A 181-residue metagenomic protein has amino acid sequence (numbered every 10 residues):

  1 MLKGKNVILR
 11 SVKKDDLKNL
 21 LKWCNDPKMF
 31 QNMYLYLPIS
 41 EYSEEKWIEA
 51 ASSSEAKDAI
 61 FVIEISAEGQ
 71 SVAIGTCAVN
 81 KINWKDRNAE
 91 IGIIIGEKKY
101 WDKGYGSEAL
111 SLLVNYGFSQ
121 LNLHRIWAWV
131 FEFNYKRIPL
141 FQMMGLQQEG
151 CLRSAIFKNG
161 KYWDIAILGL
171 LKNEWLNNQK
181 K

Functional and structural regions predicted by a protein language model:
M1-I8, V12, D16-L17, G69-K181: Acyl-donor (CoA/ACP) binding surface of acyl/acetyltransferases
V7-I8, K13-M33: Short amphipathic alpha-helix that is part of the acyltransferase structural core
N19, S43-A50, E108, L112: Alpha-helical elements of Rossmann-like donor-binding domains used by nucleotide-donor carbohydrate transfer enzymes
K28-A50: Conserved GNAT-fold acetyl-CoA-binding loop/helix
Q31-M33, I60, N178-Q179: Short, hydrophobic secondary-structure boundary micro-motifs
E49-V62: A short helix-loop-beta-strand connector motif used in the catalytic cores of GNAT acetyltransferases and, in some
V62-E64, S154-A155: Residue-level detector of beta-strand face positions
